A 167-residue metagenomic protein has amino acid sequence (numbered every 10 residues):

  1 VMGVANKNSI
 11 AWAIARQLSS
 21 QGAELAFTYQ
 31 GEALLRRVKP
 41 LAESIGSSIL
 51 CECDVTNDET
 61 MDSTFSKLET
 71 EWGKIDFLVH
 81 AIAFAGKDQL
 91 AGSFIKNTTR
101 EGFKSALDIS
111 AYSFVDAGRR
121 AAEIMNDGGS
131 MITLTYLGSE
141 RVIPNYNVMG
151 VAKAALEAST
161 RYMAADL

Functional and structural regions predicted by a protein language model:
M2-F27: Canonical Rossmann dinucleotide-binding motif of NAD(H)/NADP(H)-dependent dehydrogenases/reductases, specifically
G3-W12, A83-E123, D127-A165: Catalytic loop of short-chain dehydrogenase/reductase
N8, G31-L34: Helix N-cap at the beta1-alpha1 junction of Rossmann-like dinucleotide-binding domains, i.e., the first residues
A26, C51, L78, L107: Conserved Rossmann-like nucleotide-binding pocket used by diverse enzymes that bind dinucleotide cofactors
A42-E59: Rossmann-fold cofactor-recognition segment
T56-E71: Conserved Rossmann-fold cofactor-binding substructure of NAD(P)-dependent oxidoreductases
